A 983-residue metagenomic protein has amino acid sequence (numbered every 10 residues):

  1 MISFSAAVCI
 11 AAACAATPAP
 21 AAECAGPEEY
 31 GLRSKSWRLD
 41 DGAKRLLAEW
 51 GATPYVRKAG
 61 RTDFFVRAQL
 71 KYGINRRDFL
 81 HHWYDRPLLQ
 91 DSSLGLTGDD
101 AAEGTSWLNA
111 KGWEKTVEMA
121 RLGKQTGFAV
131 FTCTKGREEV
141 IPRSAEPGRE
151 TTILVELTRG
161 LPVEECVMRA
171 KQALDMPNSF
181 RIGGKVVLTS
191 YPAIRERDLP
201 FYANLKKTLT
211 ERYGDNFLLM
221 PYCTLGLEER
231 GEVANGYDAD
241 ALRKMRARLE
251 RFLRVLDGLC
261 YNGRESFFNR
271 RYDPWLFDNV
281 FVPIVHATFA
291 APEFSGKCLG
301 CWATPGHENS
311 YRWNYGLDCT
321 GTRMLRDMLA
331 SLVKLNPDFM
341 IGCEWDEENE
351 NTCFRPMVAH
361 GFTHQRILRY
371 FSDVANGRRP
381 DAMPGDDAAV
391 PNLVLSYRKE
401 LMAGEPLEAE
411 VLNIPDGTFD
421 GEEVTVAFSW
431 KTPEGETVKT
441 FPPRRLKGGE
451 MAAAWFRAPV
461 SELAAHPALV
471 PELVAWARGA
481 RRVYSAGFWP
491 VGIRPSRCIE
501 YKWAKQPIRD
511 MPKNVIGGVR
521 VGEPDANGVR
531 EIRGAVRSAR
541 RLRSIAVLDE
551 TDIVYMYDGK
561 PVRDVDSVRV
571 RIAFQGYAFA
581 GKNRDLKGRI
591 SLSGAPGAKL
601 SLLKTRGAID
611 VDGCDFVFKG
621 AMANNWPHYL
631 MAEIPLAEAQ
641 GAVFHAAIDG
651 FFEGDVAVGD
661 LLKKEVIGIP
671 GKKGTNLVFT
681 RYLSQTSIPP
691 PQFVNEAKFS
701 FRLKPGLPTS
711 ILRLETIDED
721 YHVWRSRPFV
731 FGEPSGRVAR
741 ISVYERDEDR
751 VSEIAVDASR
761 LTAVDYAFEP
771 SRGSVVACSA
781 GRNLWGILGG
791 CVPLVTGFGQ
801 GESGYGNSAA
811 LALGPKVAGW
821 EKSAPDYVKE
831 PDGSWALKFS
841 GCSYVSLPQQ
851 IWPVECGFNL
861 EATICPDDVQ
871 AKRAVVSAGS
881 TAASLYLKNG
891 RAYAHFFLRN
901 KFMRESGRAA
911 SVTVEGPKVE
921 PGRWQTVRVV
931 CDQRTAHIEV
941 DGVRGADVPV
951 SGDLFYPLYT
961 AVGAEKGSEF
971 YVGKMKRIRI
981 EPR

Functional and structural regions predicted by a protein language model:
P20-A22, D757-C842, R944-A946, M975 (+1 more regions): Extracytoplasmic low-complexity segments
A22-E434, V438-A504: Glycan-processing catalytic domains of CAZymes
V390-G421, F428, T432-E436, V460 (+3 more regions): C-terminal functional module detector
V568, V948-K974: Flexible glycan-contacting loops in extracellular carbohydrate-active proteins
V570-I572, R873-R899: Glycan-recognition/cleft segments
K838-F858, V912-K918, E965-K966: Short surface loop/edge beta-strand patches of beta-sandwich-type extracellular domains that form ligand-contact sites
L898-T926: Short, aromatic/His-centered strand-loop micro-motif at the edge of beta-sheets
R923-H937: Localized edge beta-strand/strand-to-loop motifs within extracellular or lumenal beta-rich domains
